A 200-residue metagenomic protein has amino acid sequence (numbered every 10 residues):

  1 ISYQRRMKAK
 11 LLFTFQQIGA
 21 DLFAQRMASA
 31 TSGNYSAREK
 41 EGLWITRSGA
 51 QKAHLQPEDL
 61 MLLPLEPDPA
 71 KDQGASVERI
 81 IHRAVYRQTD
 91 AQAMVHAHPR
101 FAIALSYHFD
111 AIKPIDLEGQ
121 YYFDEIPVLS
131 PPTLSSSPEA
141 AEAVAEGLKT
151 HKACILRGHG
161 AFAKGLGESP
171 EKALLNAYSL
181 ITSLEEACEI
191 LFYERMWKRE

Functional and structural regions predicted by a protein language model:
I1-R6: Short, Lys/Arg-enriched N-terminal segments with co-localized hydrophobic residues within the first ~10-30 amino acids
M7-E200: Glycine-rich flexible loops
